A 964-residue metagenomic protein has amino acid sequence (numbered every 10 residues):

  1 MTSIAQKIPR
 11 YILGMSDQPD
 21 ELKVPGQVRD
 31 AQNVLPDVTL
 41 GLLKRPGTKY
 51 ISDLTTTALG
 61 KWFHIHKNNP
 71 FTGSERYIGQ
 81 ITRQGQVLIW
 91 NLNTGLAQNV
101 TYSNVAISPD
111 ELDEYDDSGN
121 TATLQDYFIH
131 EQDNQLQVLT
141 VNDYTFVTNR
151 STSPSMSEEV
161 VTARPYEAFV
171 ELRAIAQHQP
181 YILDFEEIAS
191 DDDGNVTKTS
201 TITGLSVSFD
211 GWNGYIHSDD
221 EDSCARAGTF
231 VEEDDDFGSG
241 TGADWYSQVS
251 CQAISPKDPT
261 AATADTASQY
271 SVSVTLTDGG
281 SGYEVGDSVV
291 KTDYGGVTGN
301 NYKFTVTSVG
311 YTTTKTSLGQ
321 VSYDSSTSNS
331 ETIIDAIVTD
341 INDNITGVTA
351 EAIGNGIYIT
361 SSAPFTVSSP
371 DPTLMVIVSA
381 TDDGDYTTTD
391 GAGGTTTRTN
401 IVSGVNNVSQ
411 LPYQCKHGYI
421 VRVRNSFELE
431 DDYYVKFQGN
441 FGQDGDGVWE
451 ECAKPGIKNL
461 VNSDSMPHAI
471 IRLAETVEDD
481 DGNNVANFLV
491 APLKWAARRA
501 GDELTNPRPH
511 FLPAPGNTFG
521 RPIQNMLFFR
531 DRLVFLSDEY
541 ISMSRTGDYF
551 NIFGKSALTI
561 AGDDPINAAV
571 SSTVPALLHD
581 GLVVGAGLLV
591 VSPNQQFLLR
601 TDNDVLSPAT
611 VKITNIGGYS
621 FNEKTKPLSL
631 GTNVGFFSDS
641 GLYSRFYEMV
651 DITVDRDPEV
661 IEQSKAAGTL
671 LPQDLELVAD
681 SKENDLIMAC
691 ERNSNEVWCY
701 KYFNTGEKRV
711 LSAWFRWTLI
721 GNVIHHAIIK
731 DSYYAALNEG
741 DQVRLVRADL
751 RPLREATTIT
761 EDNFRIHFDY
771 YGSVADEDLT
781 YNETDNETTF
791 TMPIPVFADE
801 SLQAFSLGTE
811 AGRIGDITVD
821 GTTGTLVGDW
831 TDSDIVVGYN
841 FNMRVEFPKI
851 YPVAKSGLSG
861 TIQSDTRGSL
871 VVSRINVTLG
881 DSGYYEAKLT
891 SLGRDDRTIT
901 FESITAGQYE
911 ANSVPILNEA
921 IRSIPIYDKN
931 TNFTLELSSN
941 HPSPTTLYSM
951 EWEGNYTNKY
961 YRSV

Functional and structural regions predicted by a protein language model:
M1-G95, A189-D191, G394-N525, F529-L577 (+3 more regions): N-terminal beta-propeller domains
M1-K61, H66-G73, S644-V964: Beta-sheet repeat architectures centered on beta-propellers
K49-A58, L493-D531, L536-D685, C690-I728 (+1 more regions): Beta-propeller and closely related beta-pinwheel folds
T57-G60, E111-L136, W495-Q524, A569-D580 (+2 more regions): Short linear interaction motifs
W62, N329-I345: Amphipathic, non-transmembrane alpha-helical segments in extracytoplasmic/periplasmic proteins
Q86, V290-K303, T307-K315, D343-Y419 (+3 more regions): Acidic, small/polar residue-enriched beta-strand/turn segments
D113-P180, I188-S190, N355-I359, A363-S369: Hydrophobic or amphipathic alpha-helical targeting/insertion segments
K198-Y323, T339: Conserved, function-critical positions that sit in or immediately flank catalytic and ligand-binding motifs
